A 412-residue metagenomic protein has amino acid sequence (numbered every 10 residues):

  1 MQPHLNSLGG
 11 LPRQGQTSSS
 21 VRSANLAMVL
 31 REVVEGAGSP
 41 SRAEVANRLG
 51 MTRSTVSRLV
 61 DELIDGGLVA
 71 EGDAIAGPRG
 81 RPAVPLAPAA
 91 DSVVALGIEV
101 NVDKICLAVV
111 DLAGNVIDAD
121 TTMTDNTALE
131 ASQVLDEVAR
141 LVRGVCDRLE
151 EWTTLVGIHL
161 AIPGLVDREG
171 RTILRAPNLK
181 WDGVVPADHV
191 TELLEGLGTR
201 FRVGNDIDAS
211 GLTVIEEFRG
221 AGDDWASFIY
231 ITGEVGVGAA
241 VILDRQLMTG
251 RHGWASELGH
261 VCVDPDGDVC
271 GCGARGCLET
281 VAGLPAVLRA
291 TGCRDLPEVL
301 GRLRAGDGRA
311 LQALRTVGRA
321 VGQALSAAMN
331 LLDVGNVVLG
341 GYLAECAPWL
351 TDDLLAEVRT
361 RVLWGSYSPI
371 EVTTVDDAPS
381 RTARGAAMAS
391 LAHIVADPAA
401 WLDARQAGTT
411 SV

Functional and structural regions predicted by a protein language model:
M1-R48, W401, R405: Extreme N-terminal segment that seeds HTH/winged-HTH DNA-binding domains in transcriptional regulators
Q2-H4, S23, R31-V34, R202-E217 (+2 more regions): Glycine-rich phosphate-binding/hydrolytic loop that grips phosphoryl groups
G15-N25, S41, G72-S92: Short, cationic-aromatic polyanion-contact patches
V33, V45, V56-V69: Basic amphipathic alpha-helical segments that dock to polyanions
G80-A119, Y230-L243: Gly/Thr-rich phosphate-binding beta-strand-loop-beta motif of the actin/hexokinase/Hsp70
V116, T121-S227, W349-T360: Glycine-rich phosphate-binding loop and adjoining helix at the ATP-binding site of ATP-dependent phosphoryl-transfer
S132-E150, T280-V281, P285-L350, I370-V375 (+1 more regions): Adenine-nucleotide phosphate-binding core of ATP-dependent small-molecule kinases
D224-V281: Glycine-rich phosphate-binding loop of actin/hexokinase-like ATP-binding domains
